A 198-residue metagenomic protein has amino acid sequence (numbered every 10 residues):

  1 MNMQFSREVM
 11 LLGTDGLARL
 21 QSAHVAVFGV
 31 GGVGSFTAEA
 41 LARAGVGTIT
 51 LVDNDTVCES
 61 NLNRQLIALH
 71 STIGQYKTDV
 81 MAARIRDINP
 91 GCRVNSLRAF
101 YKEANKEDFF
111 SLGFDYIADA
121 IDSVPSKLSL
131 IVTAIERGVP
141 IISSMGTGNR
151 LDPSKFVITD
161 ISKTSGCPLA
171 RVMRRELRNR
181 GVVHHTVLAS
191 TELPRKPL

Functional and structural regions predicted by a protein language model:
M1-A26: N-terminal charged helix/coil linker that caps or initiates catalytic domains
Q21-S22, S111-G113, I117: Alpha-helix C-terminal capping/helix-to-coil transition sites in glycosyltransferase folds
V27-G29, V52: Conserved N-terminal Rossmann-fold NAD(P)-binding element of oxidoreductases
V33: Hydrophobic/small residue at the entry helix of a nucleotide-binding pocket
T37-A38, M81, L130: Hydrophobic residues within alpha-helices that form the first helical element adjacent to the glycine-rich loop
V46, L51-N89: Glycine-rich phosphate-binding loop and adjoining beta1-alpha1-beta2 segment of Rossmann-like nucleotide-binding folds
L97-K106: Conserved SAM/SAH-binding loop
Y116-L198: E1/E1-like adenylate-forming module used to activate ubiquitin-like modifiers and sulfur-carrier proteins
